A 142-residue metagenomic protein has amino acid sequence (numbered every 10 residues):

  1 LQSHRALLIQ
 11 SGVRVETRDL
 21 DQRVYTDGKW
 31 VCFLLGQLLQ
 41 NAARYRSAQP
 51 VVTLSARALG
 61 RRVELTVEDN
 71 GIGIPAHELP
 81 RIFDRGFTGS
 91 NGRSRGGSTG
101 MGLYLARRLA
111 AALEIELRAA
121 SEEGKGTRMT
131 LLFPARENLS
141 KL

Functional and structural regions predicted by a protein language model:
R23-T26: Conserved micro-motifs of the catalytic ATP-binding
N41-A43: Short helix-loop "hinge" at the ATP-lid/N-box region of the Bergerat-fold HATPase_c
Q49-R61: Short beta-strand/loop element within the Bergerat-fold HATPase_c
D69: Acidic ATP/Mg2+-coordinating residue in the GHKL
I74-F87: Short conserved segment of the HATPase_c
F87-G97: Glycine-rich ATP-lid/hinge loop adjacent to the conserved G-boxes
E114-I115: Conserved glycine-rich
